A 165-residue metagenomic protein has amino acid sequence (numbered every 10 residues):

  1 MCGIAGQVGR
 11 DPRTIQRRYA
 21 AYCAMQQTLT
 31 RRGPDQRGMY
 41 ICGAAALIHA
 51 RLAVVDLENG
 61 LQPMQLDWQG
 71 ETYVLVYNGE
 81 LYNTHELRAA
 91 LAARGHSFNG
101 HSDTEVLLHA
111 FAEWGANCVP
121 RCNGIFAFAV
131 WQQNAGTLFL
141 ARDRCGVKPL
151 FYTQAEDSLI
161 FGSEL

Functional and structural regions predicted by a protein language model:
M1-L165: Cysteine-centered catalytic environments shared across enzyme families
